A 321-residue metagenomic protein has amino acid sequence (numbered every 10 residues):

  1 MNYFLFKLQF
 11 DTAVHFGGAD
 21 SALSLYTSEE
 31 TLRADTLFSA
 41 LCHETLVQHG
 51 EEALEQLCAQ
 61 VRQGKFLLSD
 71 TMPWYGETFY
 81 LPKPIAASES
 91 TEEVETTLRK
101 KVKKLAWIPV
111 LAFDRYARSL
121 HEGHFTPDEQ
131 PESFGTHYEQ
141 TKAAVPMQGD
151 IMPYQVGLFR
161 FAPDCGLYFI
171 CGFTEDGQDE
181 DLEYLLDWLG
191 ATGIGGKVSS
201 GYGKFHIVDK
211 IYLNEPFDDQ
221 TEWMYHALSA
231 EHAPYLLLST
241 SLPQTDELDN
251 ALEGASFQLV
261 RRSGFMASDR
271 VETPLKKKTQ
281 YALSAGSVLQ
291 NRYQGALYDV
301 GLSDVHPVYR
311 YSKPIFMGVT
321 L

Functional and structural regions predicted by a protein language model:
M1-L321: Conserved active-site/ligand-binding neighborhood in enzyme cores
